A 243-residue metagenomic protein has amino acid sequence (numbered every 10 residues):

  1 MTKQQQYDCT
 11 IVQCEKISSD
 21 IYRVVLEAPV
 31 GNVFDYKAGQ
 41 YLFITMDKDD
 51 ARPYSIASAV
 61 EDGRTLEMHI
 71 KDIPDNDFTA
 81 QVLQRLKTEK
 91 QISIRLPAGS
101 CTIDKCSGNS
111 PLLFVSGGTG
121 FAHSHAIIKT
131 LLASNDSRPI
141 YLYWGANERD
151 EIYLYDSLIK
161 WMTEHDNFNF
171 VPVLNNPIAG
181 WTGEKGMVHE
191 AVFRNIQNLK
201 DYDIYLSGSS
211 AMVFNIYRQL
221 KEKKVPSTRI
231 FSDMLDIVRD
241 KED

Functional and structural regions predicted by a protein language model:
T2-K3, N147-D243: Reductase modules of NAD(P)H-dependent flavoproteins
T2-K90, E148, N175-N176: Ferredoxin-reductase
E61, G108, H125: Acidic/glycine-rich phosphate/pyrophosphate-binding loops and surrounding catalytic core that coordinate Mg2+
K90, R138-P139, P226-R229: Short acidic capping loops at alpha-helix termini that bridge into adjacent secondary structure
P97-S107: A short, basic/flexible loop-to-alpha-helix module at the beginning of a structural domain
P111-L113, Y141, D203: Structural motif
H123-A133: Histidine-anchored nucleotide/phosphate-binding helix
